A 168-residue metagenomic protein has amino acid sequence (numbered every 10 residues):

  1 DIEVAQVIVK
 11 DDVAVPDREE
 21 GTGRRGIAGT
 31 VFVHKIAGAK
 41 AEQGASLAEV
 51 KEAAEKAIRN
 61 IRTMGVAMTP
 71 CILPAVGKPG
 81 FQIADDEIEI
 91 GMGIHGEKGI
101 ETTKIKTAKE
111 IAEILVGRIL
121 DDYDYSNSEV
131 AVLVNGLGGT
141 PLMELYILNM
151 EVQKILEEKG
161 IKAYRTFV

Functional and structural regions predicted by a protein language model:
D1-T63: Active-site histidine-anchored catalytic micro-motif
I8-V13, G136-G138, V168: Short, ordered loop/turn segments at secondary-structure junctions
V15, A41-I147: Mixed-charge interfacial surface used for oligomerization/domain docking and macromolecular partner engagement
R18-E19, F32, E97, V134 (+1 more regions): Generic, low-specificity signal for short hydrophobic/alpha-helical stretches with a mild N-terminal bias, encompassing
D124-L133, I155-V168: Hydrophobic packing and interface segments
T140-G160: Short, hydrophobic/π-rich interface segment
